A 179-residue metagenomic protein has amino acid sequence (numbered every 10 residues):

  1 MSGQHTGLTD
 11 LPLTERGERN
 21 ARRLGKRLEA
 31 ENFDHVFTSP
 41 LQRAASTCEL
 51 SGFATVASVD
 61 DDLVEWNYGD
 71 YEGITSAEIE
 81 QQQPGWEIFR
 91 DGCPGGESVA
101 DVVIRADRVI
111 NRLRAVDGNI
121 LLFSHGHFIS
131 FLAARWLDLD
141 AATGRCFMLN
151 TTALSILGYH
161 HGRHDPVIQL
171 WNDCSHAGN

Functional and structural regions predicted by a protein language model:
M1-F33, E49-L50, I74, H161-N179: An N-terminal RHG(E/S)-centered segment typical of histidine phosphatases
M1-S2, A45-C48, G69, F131-A134: Short glycine-/acidic-enriched loop or helix-start segments at secondary-structure transitions that form or flank
N20, L24, A44, V102-V109: Alpha-helical packing segments of well-folded alpha/beta enzyme cores
R22-Q83, E87: Phosphate-coordination/substrate-recognition cap region in phosphate-metabolizing enzymes
T38-S39, I104, F123-S124: Short beta-strand scaffold positions
A45, F53, R108-V167: Active-site-adjacent alpha-helix immediately C-terminal to a catalytic or transition-state-stabilizing loop
Q81-D101, H164: Short glycine/proline- and acidic residue-enriched helix-loop micro-motifs that form flexible lids or anion-recognition
